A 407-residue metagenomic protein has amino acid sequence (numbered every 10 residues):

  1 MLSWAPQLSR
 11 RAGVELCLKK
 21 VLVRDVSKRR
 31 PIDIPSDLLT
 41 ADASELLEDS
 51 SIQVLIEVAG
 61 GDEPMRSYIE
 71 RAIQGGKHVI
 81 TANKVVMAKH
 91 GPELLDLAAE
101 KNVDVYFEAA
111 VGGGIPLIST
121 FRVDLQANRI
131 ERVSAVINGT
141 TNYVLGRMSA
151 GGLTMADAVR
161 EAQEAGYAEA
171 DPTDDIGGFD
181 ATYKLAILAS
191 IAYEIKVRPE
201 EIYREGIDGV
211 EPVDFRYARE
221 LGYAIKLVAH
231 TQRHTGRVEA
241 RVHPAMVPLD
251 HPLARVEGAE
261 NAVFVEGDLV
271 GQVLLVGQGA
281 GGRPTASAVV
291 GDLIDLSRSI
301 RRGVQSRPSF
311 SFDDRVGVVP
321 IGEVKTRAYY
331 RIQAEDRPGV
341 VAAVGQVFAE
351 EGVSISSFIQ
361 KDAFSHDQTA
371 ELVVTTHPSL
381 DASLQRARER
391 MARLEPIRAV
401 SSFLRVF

Functional and structural regions predicted by a protein language model:
M1-G75: N-terminal glycine-/serine-/threonine-rich beta1-alpha1-beta2 phosphate-ribose binding loop of Rossmann-like
A59-G75, A82-V123: Rossmann-fold NAD(P)-binding glycine/threonine-rich loop
H78-I80, I355: A short hydrophobic/small-residue beta-strand
A99-D180, I187: Rossmann-like NAD(P)H-binding beta-loop-alpha module
D157-R255, E260-A262: Substrate-binding/catalytic subdomain of NAD(P)-dependent oxidoreductase enzymes
I207, G271-V273, G277-R283: Glycine-rich phosphate/pyrophosphate-binding beta-alpha loops
H243-D268, G282, A349, S354-D367: Low-complexity, glycine/alanine/valine/leucine- and proline-rich hydrophobic stretches
A288, L293-F407: A conserved regulatory-domain signal marking ACT and ACT-like small-molecule sensing domains and adjacent regulatory
